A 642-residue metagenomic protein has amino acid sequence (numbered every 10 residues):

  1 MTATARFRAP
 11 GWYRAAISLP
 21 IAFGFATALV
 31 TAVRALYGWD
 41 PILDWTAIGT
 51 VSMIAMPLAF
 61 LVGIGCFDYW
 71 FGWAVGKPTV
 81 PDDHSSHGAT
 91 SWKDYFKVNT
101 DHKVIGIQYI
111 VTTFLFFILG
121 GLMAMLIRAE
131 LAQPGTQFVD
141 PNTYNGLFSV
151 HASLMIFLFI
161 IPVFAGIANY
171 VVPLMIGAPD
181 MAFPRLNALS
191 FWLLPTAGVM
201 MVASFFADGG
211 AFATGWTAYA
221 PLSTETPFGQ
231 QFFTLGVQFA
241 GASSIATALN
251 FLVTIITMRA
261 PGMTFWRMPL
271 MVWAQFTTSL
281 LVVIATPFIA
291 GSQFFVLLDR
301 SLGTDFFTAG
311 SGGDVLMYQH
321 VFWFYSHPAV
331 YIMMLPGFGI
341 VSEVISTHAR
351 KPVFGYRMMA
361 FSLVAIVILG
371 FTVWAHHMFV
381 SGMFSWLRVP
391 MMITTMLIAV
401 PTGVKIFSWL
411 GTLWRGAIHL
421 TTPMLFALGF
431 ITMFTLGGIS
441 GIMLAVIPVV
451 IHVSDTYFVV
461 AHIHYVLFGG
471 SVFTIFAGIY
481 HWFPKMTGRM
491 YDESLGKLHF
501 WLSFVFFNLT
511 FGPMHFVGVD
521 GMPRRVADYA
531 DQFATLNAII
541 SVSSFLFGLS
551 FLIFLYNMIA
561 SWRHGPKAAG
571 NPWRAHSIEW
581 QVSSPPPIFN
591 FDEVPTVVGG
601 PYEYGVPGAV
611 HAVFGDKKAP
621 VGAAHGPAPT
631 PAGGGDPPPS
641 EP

Functional and structural regions predicted by a protein language model:
T2-P642: Membrane-embedded and interfacial regions of multi-pass energy-transducing membrane proteins
